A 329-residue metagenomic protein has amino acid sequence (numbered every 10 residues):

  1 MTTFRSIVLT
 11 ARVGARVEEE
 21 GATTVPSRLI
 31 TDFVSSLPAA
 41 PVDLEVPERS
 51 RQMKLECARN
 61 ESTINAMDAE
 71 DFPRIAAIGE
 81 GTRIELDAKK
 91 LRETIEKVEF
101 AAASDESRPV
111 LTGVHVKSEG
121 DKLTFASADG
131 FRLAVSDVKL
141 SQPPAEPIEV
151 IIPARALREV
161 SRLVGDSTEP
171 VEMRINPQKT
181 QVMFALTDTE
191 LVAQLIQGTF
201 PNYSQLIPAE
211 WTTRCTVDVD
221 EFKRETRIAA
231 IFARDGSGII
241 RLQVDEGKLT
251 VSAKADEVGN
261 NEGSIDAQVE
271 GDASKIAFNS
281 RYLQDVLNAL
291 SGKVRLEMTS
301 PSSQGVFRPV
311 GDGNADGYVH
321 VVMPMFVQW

Functional and structural regions predicted by a protein language model:
M1-W329: Structural preference for solvent-exposed beta-strand-turn elements and adjacent flexible terminal/loop segments within
